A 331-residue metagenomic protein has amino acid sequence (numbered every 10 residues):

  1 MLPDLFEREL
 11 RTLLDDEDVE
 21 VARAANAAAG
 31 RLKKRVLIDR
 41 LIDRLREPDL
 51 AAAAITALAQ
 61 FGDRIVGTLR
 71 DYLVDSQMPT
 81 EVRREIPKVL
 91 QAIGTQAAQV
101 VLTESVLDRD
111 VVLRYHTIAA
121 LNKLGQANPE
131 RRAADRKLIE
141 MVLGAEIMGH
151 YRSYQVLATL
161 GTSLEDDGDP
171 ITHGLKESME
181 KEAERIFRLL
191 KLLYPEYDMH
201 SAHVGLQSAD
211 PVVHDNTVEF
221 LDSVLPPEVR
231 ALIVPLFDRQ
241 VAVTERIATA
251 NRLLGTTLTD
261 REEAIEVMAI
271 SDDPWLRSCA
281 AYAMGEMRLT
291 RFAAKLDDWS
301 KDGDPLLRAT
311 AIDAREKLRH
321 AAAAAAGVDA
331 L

Functional and structural regions predicted by a protein language model:
M1-P3, E9-T12, E20-K34, D39-D43 (+14 more regions): Structural detector for internal amphipathic alpha-helices that build alpha-solenoid repeat scaffolds
F6-E7, L37, I42, E47-D49 (+3 more regions): HEAT/HEAT-like alpha-solenoid repeats
E9-R11, R40-I42, T68-L73, V101-T103 (+7 more regions): Buried hydrophobic core positions in alpha-solenoid tandem helical repeats
E17-D18, R46-L50, Q77-P79, R109-D110 (+5 more regions): Short inter-helical turns and helix N-cap capping residues of alpha-solenoid HEAT/ARM repeat scaffolds
T162-P170, P195, P211, I233-R252: Eukaryotic alpha-helical solenoid repeat scaffolds
S201-S223, R230, V234, V267: Extended amphipathic alpha-helical scaffold segments
F237-P274: Alpha-helical adaptor scaffolds
A293, D297-L331: Eukaryotic acidic, Ser/Thr-rich intrinsically disordered low-complexity regions
